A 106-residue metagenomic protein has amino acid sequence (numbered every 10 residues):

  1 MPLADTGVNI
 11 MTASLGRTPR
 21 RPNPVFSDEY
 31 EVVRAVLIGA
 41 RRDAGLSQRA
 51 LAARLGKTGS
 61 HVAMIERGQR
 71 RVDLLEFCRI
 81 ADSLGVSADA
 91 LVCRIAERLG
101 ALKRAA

Functional and structural regions predicted by a protein language model:
M1-A44, S87-C93, R98-A106: N-terminal flexible/basic segments that precede or flank functional cores
A35, G45-L46, V72-L75: Residue-level signal for the short linker/turn that defines the boundary of a DNA-recognition helix
R42, A53, D82: Alpha-helical residues within the helix-turn-helix
G45-R67: Short alpha-helical DNA-recognition segment
T58, Q69, I95-L99: The DNA-recognition helices of helix-turn-helix-type DNA-binding domains
M64, G68, R79, E97: Alpha-helical DNA-recognition elements
L75-A90: DNA major-groove recognition helix of helix-turn-helix/homeodomain DNA-binding modules
